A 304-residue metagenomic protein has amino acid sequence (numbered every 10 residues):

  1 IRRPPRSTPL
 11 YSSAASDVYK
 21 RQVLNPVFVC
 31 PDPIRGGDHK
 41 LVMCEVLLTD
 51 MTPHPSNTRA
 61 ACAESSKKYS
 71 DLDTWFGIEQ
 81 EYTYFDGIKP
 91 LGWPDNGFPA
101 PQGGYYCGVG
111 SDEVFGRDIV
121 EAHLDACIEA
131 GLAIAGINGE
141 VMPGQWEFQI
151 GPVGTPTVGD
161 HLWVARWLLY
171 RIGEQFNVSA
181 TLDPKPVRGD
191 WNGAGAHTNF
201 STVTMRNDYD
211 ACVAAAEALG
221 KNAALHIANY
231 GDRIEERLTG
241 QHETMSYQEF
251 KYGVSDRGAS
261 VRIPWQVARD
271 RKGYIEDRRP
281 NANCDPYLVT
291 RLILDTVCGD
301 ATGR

Functional and structural regions predicted by a protein language model:
I1-A15, Y19: Single conserved hydrophobic/aromatic residue that forms the stacking wall/gate of nucleotide- or nucleobase-binding
S16-H39, T83, G189-N199: Polyanion/phosphate-binding surface patch
F28-T52, W75-S111, E129-G154: Residues forming anionic-ligand binding surfaces in small-molecule and nucleic-acid pockets of primarily soluble enzymes
K40-S70: A generic, well-ordered mixed alpha/beta core segment in the N-terminal half of proteins
C62-K68, I119-G139, A165-G173, C212: Structured alpha-helical segments in the cores of large, soluble enzyme domains
Y84-F85, P143-Q149, P184-N199, R233-E249: Beta-rich nucleic-acid/ligand-interaction surfaces
P99-V120, T157-R166, M205, Y209: Acidic, His- and aromatic-enriched active-site or binding-groove loops in soluble protein domains that engage sugars
T157, L168-D183, T204-R304: C-terminal accessory/tail domains of diverse enzymes
